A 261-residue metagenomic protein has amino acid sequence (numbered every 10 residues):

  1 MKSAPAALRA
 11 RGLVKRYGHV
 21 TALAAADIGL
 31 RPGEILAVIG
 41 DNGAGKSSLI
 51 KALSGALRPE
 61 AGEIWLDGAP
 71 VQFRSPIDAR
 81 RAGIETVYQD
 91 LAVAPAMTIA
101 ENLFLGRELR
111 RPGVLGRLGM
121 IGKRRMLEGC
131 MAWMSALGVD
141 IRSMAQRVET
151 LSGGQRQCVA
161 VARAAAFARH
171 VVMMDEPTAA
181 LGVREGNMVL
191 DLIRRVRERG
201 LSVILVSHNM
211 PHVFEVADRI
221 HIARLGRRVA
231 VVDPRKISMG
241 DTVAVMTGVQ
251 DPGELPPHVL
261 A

Functional and structural regions predicted by a protein language model:
K2-A261: Glycine-rich phosphate-binding loops of nucleotide-dependent enzymes
